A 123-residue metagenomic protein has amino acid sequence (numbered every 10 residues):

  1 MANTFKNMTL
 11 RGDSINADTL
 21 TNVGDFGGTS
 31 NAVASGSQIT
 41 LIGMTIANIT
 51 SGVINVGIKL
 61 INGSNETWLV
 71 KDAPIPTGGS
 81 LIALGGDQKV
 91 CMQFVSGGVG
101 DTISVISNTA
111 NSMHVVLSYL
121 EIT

Functional and structural regions predicted by a protein language model:
M1-S37, G98-G100, I106-T123: C-terminal interaction-tip segments
N3-T4, V56, A73: Long, low-complexity N-terminal extensions
Q38-N48, T102-V105: A short beta-strand element within beta-rich, extracytoplasmic domains of secreted/secretory-pathway proteins
I39, S51-N55, S112-M113: Short acidic/proline- and small/hydrophobic-mixed sequence motifs that coincide with surface turns and coil-to-beta
I46-S51, G63, N108-A110: Short solvent-exposed strand-capping/beta-turn motif centered on an Asx-Ser/Thr pair
G57-I61, V116-S118: Beta-strand signatures of extracellular beta-sandwich domains
I61-E66, I122: Change "in extracellular beta-sheet-rich domains … of secreted and cell-surface proteins" to "in beta-sheet-rich domains
S64-G100: Intrinsically disordered, low-complexity Pro/Gly/Ser/Thr-rich segments with frequent PxxP/GP/PP motifs and embedded
